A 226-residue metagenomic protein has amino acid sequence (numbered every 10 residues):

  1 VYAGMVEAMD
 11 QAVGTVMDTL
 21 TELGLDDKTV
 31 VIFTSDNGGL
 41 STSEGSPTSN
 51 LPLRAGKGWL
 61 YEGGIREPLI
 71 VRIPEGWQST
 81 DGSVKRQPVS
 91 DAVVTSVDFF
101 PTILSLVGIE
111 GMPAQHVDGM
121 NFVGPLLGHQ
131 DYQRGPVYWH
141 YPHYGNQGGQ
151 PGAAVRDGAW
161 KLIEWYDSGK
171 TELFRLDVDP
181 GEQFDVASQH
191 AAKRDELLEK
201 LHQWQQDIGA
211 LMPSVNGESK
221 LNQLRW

Functional and structural regions predicted by a protein language model:
V1-G4, A8-T15, G24, T48 (+7 more regions): Extracytoplasmic/secreted proteins, especially bacterial periplasmic and envelope-associated proteins
Y2, V6-M9, V13, V30-S35 (+5 more regions): Beta-strand elements within well-structured catalytic alpha/beta cores of enzymes that handle phosphate/sulfate esters
A8-G45: Metal-dependent active-site segment of extracytoplasmic phospho-/sulfohydrolases and closely related
D18-L25, L104-I109, L127, A191 (+2 more regions): Sec-exported extracytoplasmic/periplasmic mature domains
L25-V31, R66-E67, Q133-R134, G158-W160 (+1 more regions): Loop/turn elements at helix/coil->beta-strand transitions in domains of secreted/extracellular proteins
G39-L60, R72, W77, G82-P88 (+4 more regions): C-terminal cap/loop subdomain of S1 sulfatases and analogous C-terminal strand-loop tails that border
Q133-G135, L201-G217: Bilobed periplasmic-binding protein-like "clamshell/Venus-flytrap" ligand-binding domains
F184-A192: Active-site-proximal N-terminal segment of extracellular/periplasmic enzymes that hydrolyze or transfer
